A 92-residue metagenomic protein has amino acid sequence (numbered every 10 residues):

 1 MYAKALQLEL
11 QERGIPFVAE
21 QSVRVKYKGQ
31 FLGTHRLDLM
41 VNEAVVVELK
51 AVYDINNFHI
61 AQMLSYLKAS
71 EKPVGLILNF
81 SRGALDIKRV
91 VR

Functional and structural regions predicted by a protein language model:
A3: Nuclease catalytic cores
Q11-G29: A short acidic/basic microdomain associated with nuclease active sites
F17, L37-I55, Y66: Conserved catalytic cores of phosphodiester-cleaving nucleases, focusing on short active-site segments
H35-L37, L85: Change "...and in nucleic-acid phosphodiester-cleaving endonucleases..." to "...and in nucleic-acid processing enzymes
K50-R92: Nucleic-acid nuclease catalytic cores
